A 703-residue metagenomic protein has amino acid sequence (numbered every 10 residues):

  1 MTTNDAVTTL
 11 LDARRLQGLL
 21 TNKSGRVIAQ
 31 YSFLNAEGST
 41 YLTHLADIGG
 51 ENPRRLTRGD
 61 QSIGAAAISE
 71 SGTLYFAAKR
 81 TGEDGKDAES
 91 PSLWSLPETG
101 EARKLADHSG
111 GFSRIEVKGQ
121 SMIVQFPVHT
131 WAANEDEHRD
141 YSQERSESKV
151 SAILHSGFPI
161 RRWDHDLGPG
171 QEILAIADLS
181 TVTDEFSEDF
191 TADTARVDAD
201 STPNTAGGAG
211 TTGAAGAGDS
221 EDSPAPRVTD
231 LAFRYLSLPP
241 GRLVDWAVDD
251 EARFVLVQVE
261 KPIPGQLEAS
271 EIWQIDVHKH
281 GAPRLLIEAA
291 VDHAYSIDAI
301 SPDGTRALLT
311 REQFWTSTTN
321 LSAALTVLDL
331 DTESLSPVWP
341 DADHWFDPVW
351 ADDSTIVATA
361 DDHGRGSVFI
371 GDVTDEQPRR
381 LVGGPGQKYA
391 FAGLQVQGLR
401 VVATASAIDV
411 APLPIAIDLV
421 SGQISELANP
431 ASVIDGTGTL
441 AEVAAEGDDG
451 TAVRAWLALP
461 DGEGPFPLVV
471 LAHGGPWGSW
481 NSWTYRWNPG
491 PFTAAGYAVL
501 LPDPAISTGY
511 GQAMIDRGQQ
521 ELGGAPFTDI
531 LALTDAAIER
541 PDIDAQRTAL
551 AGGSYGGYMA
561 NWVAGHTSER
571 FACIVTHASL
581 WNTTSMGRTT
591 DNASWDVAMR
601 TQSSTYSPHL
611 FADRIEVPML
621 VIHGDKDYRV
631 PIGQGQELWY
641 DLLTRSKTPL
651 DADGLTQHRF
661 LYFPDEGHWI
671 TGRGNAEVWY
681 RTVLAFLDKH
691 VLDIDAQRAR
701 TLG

Functional and structural regions predicted by a protein language model:
T2, G50-P53, T99-R103, T183-E188 (+5 more regions): Beta-strand initiation motifs
A13-V27, D60-A77, A102, D107-I123 (+13 more regions): Conserved beta-propeller blade repeats
Q30-G50: Beta-propeller domains
E37-L42, E83-S90, H165-Q171, P264-S270 (+3 more regions): Short, solvent-exposed loop/turn segments at conserved positions within beta-propeller repeat blades
T43, V128-N204, G213-P226, A269-E271 (+3 more regions): Predominantly five- to eight-bladed beta-propeller fold
H44-G50, L93-P97, E172-S180, S270-H278 (+2 more regions): Beta-propeller blade signature
A428-R540, D544-Q546, G553, M586-R588: Cap/lid segment of the alpha/beta-hydrolase catalytic domain
P504-G703: Active-site-proximal cap/loop segments of hydrolase catalytic domains
